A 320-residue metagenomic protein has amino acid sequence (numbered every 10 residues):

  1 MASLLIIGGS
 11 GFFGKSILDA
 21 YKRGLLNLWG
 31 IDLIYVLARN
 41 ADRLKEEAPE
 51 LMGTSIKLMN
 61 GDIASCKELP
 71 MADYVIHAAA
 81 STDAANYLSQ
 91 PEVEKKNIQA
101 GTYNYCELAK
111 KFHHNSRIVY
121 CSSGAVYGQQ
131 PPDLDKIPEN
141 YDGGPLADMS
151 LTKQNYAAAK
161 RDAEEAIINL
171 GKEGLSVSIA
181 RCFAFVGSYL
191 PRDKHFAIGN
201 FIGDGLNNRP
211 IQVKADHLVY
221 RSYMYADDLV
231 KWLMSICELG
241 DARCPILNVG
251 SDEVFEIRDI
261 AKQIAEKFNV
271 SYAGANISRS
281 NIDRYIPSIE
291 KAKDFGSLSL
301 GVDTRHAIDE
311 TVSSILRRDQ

Functional and structural regions predicted by a protein language model:
A2-N27: N-terminal Rossmann NAD(P)H-binding glycine-rich loop of SDR-like oxidoreductase domains
L37-D42: N-terminal Rossmann-fold cofactor-binding loop
N60-N97: NAD(P)H-binding glycine-rich loop region in Rossmannoid oxidoreductase-like domains and their noncatalytic homologs
T82-A85, G124-P131, F183-Y189: Active-site segment of SDR-like NAD(P)-dependent oxidoreductases
Y103-K153: Conserved Rossmann-fold NAD(P)-dependent oxidoreductase catalytic core, especially the SDR/UDP-sugar
P132-K136, E165-R221, A226-S235, I264: NAD(P)-dependent short-chain dehydrogenase/reductase
N155, A159: Active-site helix of classical SDR
R209, V213-Q320: C-terminal substrate-binding subdomain of Rossmann-fold SDR/epimerase-dehydratase oxidoreductases
